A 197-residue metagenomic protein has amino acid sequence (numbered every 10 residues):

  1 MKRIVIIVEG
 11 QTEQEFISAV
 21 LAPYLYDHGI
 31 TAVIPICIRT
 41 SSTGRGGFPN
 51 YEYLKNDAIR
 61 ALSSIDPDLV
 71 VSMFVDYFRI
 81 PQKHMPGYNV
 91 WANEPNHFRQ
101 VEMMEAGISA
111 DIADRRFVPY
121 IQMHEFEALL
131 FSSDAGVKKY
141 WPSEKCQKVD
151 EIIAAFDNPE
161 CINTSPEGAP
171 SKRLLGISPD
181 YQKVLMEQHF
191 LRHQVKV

Functional and structural regions predicted by a protein language model:
M1-V5: Extreme N-terminal starter segment of soluble prokaryotic enzymes
I6-E15: Catalytic nucleophile-elbow at a beta strand-turn-alpha helix junction centered on a G-D-S/GDSL motif, marking
Q14-S41, K55-V197: C-terminal accessory helical subdomains adjacent to catalytic cores in phosphodiester- and nucleotide-handling enzymes
S42-L54: Charged, often glycine-rich, active-site loop that binds/positions anionic groups
